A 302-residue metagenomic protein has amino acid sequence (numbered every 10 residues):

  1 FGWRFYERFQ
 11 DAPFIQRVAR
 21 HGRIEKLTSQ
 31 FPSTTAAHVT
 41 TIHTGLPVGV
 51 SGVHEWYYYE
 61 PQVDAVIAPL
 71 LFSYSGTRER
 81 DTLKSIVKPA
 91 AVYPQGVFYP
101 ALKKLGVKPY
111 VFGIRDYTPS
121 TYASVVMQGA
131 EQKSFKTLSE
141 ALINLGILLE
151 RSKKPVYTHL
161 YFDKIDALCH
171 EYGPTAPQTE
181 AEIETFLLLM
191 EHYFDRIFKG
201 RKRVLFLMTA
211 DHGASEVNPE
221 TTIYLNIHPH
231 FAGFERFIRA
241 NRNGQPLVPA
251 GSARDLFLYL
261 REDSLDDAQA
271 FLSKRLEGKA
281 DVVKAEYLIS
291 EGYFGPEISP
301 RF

Functional and structural regions predicted by a protein language model:
F1, I42, T209-H212: DG-centered beta-turn motif at the end of beta-strands
R8, A12-P13, R17-R23, T28-V156 (+1 more regions): His/Asp/Glu-rich, glycine-adjacent segments that coordinate divalent cations and/or stabilize oxyanion chemistry on
Y57, Y110, I197, R201 (+2 more regions): Terminal interaction module
P109, F206-M208: Hydrophobic/aromatic residues located in beta-strands of well-ordered beta-sheets within soluble catalytic
K153, K199-R203, P249-A253: Short gly/pro-enriched beta-turn/loop segments at secondary-structure junctions
I165-F206: A long, amphipathic alpha-helix that forms part of the scaffold/cap immediately adjacent to metal-dependent active
H212-A253, F302: Histidine-centered active-site microenvironments of extracellular/periplasmic hydrolases and transferases
N243-F302: Active-site neighborhoods of enzymes that stabilize oxyanions during catalysis
